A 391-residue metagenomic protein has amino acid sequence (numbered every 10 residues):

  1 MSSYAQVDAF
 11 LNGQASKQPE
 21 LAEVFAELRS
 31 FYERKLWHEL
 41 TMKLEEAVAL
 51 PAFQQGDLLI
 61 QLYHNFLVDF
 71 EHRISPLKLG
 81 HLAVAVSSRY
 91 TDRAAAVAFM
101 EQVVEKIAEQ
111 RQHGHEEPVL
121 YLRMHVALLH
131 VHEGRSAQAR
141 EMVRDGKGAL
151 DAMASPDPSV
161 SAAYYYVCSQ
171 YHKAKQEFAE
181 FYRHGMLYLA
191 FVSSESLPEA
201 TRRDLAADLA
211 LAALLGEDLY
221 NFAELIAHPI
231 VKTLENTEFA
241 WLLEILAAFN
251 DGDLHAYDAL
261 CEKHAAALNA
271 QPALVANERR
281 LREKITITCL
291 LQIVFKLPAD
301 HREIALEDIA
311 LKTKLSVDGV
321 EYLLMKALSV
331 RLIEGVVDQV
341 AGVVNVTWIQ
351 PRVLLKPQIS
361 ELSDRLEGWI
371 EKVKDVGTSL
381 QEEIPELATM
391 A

Functional and structural regions predicted by a protein language model:
M1-A190, S194-A391: Charged, E/D/K/R/S-rich low-complexity terminal regions of large eukaryotic assembly subunits
